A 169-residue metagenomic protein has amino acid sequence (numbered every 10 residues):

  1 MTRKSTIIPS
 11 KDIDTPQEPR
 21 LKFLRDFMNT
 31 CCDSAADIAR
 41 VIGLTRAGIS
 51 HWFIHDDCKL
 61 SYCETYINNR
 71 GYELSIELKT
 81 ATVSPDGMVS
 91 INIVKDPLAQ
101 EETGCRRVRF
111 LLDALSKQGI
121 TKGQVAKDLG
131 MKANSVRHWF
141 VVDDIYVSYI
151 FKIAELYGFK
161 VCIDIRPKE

Functional and structural regions predicted by a protein language model:
T2-C31, M88-G119, D164: A short, Lys/Arg-rich alpha-helix, primarily the initiator
C32-S34, S61, G119-I120, S148: Residue-level signal for the short linker/turn that defines the boundary of a DNA-recognition helix
D37-A39, Q124-A126: Short alpha-helical "recognition helix" segments of helix-turn-helix
G43-C58, G130-I145: Recognition helix of helix-turn-helix/homeodomain-like DNA-binding domains that insert into the DNA major groove
L60-E77, S148-I163: DNA major-groove recognition helix of helix-turn-helix/homeodomain DNA-binding modules
E77-G87, I165-E169: Short amphipathic recognition helices of helix-turn-helix/homeodomain-type DNA-binding modules
